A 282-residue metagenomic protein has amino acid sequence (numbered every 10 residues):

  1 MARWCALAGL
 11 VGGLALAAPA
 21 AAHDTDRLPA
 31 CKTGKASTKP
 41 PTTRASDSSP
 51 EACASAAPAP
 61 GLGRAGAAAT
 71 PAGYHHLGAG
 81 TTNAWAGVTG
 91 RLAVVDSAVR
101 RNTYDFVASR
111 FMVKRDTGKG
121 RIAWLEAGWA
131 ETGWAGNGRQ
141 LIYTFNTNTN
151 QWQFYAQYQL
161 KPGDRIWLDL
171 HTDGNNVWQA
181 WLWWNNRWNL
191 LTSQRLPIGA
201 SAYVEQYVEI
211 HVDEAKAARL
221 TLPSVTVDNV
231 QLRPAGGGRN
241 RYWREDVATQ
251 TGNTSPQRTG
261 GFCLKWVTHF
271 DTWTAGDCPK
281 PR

Functional and structural regions predicted by a protein language model:
M1-D24: Secretory targeting and sorting signals
H23-R282: Exposed, interaction-prone regions of secreted/extracellular proteins
